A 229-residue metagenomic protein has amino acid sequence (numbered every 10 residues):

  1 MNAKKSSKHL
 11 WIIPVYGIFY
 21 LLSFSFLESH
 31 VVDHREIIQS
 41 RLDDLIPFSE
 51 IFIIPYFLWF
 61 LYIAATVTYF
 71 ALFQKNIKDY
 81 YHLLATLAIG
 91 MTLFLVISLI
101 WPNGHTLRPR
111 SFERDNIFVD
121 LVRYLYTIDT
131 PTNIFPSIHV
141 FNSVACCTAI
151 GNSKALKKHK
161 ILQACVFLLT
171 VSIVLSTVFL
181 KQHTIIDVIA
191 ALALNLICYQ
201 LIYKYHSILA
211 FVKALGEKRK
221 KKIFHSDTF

Functional and structural regions predicted by a protein language model:
M1-A65, E113, H225-F229: N-terminal transmembrane-helix/juxtamembrane module of multi-pass inner/ER membrane proteins
Y20-F26, M91-I97, L168-V178: Aromatic-anchored segments of alpha-helical transmembrane domains
L27-R41, F73-K157, L209-F229: Membrane-interface loops
I53-T68, A85-T92, N142: Hydrophobic alpha-helical transmembrane segments
A64-T68, V140-K158, A193-I202: Membrane-interfacial alpha-helical segments at the cytosolic side of multi-pass membrane proteins
T92-I100, S176-H183, C198-L209: Juxtamembrane membrane-interface segments at transmembrane alpha-helix termini
R108-F112, T130-F135, S172-Y199: Interfacial helix-loop-helix junctions of multi-pass membrane proteins
K158-V171: Short hydrophobic alpha-helices at membrane interfaces in multi-pass membrane enzymes
